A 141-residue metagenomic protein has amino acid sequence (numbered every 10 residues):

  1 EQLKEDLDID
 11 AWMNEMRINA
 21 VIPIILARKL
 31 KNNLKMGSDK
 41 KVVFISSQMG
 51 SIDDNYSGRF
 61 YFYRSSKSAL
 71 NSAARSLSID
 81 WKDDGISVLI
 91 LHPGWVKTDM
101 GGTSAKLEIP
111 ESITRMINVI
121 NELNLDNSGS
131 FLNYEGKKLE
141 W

Functional and structural regions predicted by a protein language model:
E1-I25, K31, K35-K82: Catalytic loop of short-chain dehydrogenase/reductase
V43, D84-L89, S130: Rossmann-like NAD(H)/NADP(H) cofactor-binding core
I45-S47, P93, G136: Short, well-ordered beta-to-alpha junction loops that form the rim of enzyme active sites and present histidine/acidic
I52, T98, L139-W141: Generic structural signal for helix capping and beta-alpha/helix-loop junctions
S66, T98, S128: Ser/Thr-centric signal marking residues that sit in or immediately flank functional binding/regulatory motifs
I90-L91, G102-W141: C-terminal helical subdomain
P93-D99: Short, flexible catalytic-loop segment of classical short-chain dehydrogenase/reductase
